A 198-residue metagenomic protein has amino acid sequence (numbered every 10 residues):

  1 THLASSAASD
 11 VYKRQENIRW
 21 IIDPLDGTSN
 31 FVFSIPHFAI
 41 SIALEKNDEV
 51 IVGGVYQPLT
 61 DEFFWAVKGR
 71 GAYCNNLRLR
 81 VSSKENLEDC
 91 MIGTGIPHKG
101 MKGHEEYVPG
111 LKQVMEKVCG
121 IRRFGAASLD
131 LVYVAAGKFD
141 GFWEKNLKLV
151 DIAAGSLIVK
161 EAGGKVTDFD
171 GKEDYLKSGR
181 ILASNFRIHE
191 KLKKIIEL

Functional and structural regions predicted by a protein language model:
T1-A8, Y12: Single conserved hydrophobic/aromatic residue that forms the stacking wall/gate of nucleotide- or nucleobase-binding
S5, H37, K68-G69, D89 (+1 more regions): ATP/adenylate-binding site constellation spanning eukaryotic-like Ser/Thr protein kinases, ABC-transporter
D10, D26-S29, T60, L147 (+1 more regions): Short, glycine/acidic-enriched loop or turn micro-motifs at the edges of active sites
Q15-Y73: DPxDG-like acidic metal-binding loop motif
R80-L198: An extended, acidic
